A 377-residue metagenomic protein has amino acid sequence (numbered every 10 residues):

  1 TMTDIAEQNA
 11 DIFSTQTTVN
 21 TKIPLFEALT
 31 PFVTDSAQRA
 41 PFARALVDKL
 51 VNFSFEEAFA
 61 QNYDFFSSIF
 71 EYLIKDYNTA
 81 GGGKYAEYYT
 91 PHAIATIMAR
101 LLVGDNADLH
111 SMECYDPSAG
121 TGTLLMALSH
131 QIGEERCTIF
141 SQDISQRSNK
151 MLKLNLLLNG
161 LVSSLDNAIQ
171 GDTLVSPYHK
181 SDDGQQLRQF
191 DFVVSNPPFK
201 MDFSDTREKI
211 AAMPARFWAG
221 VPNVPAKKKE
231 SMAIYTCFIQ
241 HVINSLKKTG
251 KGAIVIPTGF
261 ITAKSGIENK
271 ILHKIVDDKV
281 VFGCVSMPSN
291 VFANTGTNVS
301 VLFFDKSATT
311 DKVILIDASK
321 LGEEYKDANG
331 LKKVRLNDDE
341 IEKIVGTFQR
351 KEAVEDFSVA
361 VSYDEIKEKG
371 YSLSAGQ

Functional and structural regions predicted by a protein language model:
T1-V103, S164-T173, S286-N290, D311-S319 (+1 more regions): Non-catalytic, mostly N-terminal accessory regions of nucleic-acid modification and defense proteins
N9-I23, V33-R39, E56-E57, D105-H110 (+4 more regions): Intrinsically disordered, low-complexity coil segments
P41, A45, K84-E87, S141 (+2 more regions): Alpha-helix N-cap/helix-initiation motif
K84-S195, K200-A211, I256-G259, I267-V281: Conserved S-adenosyl-L-methionine
L187-Q377: A conserved structural/catalytic subdomain of Rossmann-like adenosyl-cofactor enzymes
